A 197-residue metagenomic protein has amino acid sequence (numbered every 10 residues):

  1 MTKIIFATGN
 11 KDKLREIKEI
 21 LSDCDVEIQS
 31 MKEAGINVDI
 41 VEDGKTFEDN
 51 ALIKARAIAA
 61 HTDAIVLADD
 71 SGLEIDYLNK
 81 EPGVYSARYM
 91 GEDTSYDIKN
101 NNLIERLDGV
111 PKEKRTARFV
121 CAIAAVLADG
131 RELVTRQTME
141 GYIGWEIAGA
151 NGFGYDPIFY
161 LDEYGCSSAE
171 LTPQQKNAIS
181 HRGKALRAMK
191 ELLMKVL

Functional and structural regions predicted by a protein language model:
T2-I5, K11-L197: Anionic-ligand binding patches
